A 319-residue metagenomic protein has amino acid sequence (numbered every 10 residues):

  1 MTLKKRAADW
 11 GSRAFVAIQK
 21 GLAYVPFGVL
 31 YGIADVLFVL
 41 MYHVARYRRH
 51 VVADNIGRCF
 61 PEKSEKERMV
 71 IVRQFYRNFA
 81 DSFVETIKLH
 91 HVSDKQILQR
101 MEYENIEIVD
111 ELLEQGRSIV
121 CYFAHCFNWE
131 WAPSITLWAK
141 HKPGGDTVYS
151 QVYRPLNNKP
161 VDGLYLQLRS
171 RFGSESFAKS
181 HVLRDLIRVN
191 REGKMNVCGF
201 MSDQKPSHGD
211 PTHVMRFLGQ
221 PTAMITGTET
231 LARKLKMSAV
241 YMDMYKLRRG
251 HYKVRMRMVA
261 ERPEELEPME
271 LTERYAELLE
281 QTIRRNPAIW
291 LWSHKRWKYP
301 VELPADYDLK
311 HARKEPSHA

Functional and structural regions predicted by a protein language model:
M1-W129, D162-Y165, G173, S317-A319: Membrane-anchoring hydrophobic helices of lipid-metabolizing enzymes
T2-R6, R73, W138, R171 (+1 more regions): Non-catalytic C-terminal accessory region of glycerolipid acyltransferases and related lyso-lipid remodeling enzymes
L30-A34, I87-L89, P143-D146, P206-G209 (+1 more regions): A short alpha-helix capping/helix-coil boundary motif
M41, I97, Y153-R154, R216-F217 (+1 more regions): A generic structural signal for short
H50, E130, D162-G163, R184 (+2 more regions): Residue-level marker for well-ordered alpha-helical positions
D110, S134, E229-T230: Alpha-helical segments flanking ligand/cofactor-binding loops in enzyme cores
Q115-S180, S207-R216: Catalytic core of membrane glycerolipid acyltransferases/transacylases, capturing the structured, soluble-facing
